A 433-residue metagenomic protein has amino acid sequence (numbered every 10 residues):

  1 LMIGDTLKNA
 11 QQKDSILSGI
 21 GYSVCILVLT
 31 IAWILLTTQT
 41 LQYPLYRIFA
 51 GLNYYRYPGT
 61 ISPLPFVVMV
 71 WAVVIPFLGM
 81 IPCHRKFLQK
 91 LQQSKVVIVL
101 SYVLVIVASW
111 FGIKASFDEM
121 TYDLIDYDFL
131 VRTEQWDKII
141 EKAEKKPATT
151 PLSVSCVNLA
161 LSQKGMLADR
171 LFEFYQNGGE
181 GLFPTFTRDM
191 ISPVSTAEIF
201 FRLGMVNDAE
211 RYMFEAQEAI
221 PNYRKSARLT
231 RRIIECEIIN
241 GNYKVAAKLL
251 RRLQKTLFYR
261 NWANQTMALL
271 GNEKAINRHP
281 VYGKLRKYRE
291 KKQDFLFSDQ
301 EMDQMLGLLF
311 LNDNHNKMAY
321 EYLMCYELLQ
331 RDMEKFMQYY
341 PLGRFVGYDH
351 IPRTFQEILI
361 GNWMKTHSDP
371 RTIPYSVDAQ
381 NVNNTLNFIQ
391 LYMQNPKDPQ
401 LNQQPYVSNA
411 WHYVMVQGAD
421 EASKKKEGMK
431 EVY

Functional and structural regions predicted by a protein language model:
L1, Y55-V73, V97-I98, I125: Alpha-helical transmembrane segments of polytopic membrane proteins
L1-L29: Membrane-anchoring hydrophobic segments
C25-L36, V105-F111: Aromatic-anchored segments of alpha-helical transmembrane domains
T30-V67: Membrane-interfacial interhelical loops
P65-S101: Cytosolic-side transmembrane helix boundary signature
L91-D118: Internal/C-terminal transmembrane anchor helices
I113-D299, G307-D332, M337: Soluble catalytic regions of membrane-associated enzymes that act on cell-envelope and secretory-pathway components
L308, S368-Y433: Terminal, low-structured helical/coil segments at or just beyond the last alpha-helical repeat
